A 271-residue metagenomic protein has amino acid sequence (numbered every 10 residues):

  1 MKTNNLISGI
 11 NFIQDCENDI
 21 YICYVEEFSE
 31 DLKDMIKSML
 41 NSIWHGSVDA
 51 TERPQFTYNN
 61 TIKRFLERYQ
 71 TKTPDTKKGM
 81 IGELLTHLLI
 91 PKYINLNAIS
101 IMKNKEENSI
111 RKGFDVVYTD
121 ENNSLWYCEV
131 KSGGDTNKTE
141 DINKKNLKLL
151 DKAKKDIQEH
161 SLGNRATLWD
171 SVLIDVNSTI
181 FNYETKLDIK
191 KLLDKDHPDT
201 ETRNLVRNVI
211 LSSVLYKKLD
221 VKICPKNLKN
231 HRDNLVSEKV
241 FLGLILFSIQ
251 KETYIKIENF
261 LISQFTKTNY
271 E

Functional and structural regions predicted by a protein language model:
M1-M80, L84: Interdomain/boundary linker segments immediately adjacent to catalytic/signaling cores
L84-Y93: Amphipathic alpha-helical segments that form well-ordered structural scaffolds and often line/cohere around active
I90, V116, W126-S132: Conserved catalytic cores of phosphodiester-cleaving nucleases, focusing on short active-site segments
K92-S109: A short acidic/basic microdomain associated with nuclease active sites
G113-T119: Short acidic loop-to-beta-strand element that houses the catalytic metal-binding Asp/Glu of nuclease active sites
E121-N122, N204-L205, S212-I223, I249-Q250: Short, flexible beta-strand-to-coil junctions
S132-V214: Catalytic cores of nucleic-acid endonucleases
N227-E271: Charge-rich, low-complexity intrinsically disordered segments
